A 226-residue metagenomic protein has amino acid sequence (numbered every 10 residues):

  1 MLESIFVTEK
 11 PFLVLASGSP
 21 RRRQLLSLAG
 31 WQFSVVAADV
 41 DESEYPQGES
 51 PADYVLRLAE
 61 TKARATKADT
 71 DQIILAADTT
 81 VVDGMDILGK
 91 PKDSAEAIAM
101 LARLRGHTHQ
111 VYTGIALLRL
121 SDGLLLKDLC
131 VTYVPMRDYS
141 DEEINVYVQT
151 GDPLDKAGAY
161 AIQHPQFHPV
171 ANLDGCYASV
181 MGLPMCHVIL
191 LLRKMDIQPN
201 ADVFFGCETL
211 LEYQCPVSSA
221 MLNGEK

Functional and structural regions predicted by a protein language model:
L2-E3, K10-L13, E49-K226: Anionic-ligand binding patches
L2-W31: N-terminal beta1-alpha1 ligand-phosphate binding loop
G18, A38, L120: Cofactor-binding loop segments of dinucleotide-utilizing enzymes, especially the Rossmann-like FAD- and NAD(P)+-binding
R22, E42-E44, L124: Flexible, glycine-rich phosphate/dinucleotide-binding loops and adjacent beta-alpha linkers at cofactor/substrate
L25, Y45, G84-D86: Short glycine-/acidic-enriched loop or helix-start segments at secondary-structure transitions that form or flank
F33-E44: A short beta-strand-loop structural module common to alpha/beta enzyme folds
